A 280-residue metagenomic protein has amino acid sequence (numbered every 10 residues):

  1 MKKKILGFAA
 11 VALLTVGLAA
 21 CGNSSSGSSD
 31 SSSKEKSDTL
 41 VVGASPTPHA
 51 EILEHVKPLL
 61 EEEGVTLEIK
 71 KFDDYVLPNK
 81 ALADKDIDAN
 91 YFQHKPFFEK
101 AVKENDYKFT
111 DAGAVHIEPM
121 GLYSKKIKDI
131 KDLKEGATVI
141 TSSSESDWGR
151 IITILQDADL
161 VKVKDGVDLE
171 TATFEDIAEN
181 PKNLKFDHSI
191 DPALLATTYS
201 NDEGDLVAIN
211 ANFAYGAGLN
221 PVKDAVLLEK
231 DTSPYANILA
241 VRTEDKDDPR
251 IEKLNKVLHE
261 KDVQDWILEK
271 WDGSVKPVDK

Functional and structural regions predicted by a protein language model:
G7-A9, G22-L40: Short, low-complexity, disordered segments immediately C-terminal to signal peptides in bacterial exported proteins
V16-A20: C-terminal motif of bacterial Sec signal peptides marking the signal peptidase cleavage site
E35-T47, V65-K71, T138-V139: Short, well-ordered beta-strand elements
P46-K70, L77: Short, polar/charged alpha-helical segment
K70-K80, D168-T197: Short helix-initiation/N-cap motifs at beta->coil->alpha
A112-V161, Q264: A conserved helix-loop-strand patch within extracytoplasmic ligand-binding domains of the periplasmic binding
P119-I130, A236-D248: A bilobed periplasmic-binding-protein/Venus flytrap-type ligand-binding module shared by bacterial periplasmic
D147-Q156, R250, L258-D279: Periplasmic-binding protein-like
